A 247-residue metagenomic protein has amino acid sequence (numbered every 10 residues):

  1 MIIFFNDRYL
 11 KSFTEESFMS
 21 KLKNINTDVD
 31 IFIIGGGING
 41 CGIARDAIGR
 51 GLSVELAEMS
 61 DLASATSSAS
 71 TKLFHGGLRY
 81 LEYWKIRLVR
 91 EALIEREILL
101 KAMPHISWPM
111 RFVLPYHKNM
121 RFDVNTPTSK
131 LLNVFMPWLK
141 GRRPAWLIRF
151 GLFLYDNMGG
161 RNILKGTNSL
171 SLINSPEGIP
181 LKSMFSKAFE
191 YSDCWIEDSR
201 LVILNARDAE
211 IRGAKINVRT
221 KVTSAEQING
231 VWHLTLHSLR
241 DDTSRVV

Functional and structural regions predicted by a protein language model:
M1-I31, D46-G49: Extreme N-terminal leader/targeting segments of oxidoreductases
V29, D242-V247: Core beta-strand elements of the Rossmann-like FAD/NAD(P) dinucleotide-binding domain in flavoenzyme oxidoreductases
I31-E55: N-terminal Rossmann-like FAD-binding beta1-loop-alpha1 element of flavoenzymes
G49-S68: Glycine-rich FAD pyrophosphate-binding loop
A63-R90: Glycine-rich active-site loop/strand segments that organize a redox cofactor
V89-E91, L100-P115, W146, L164: A short alpha-helix-loop-beta-strand transition element characteristic of N-terminal alpha/beta dinucleotide-binding
M120-R212, N217, A225-G230, L236: Flavin (FAD/FMN) cofactor-binding and adjacent substrate-gating region of FAD-dependent oxidoreductase domains
